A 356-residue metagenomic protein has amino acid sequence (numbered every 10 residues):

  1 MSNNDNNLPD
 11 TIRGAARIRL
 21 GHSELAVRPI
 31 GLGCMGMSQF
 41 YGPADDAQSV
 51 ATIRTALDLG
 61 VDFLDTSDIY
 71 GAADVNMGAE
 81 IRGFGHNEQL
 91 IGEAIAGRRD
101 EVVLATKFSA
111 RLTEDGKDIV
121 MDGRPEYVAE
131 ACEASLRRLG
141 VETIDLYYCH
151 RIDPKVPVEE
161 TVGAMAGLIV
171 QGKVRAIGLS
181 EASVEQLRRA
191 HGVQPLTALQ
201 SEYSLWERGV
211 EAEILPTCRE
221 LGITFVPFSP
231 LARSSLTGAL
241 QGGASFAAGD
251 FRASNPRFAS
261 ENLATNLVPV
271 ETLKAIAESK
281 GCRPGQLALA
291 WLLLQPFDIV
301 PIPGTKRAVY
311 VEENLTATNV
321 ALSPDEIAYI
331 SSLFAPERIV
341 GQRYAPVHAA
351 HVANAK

Functional and structural regions predicted by a protein language model:
M1-V102, K356: N-terminal binding-site loop/beta-alpha segment at the start of enzyme catalytic domains that lines or forms
L20, L32, S49, L64 (+13 more regions): Conserved, mostly hydrophobic/aromatic
H22-Y41, A105-I119, T143, Y148: N-terminal small/glycine-rich loop or linker at the start of catalytic domains across soluble metabolic enzymes
V27-I30, G60-D62, R98-V102, V141-D145 (+5 more regions): Short, well-ordered coil/turn segments that N-cap beta-strands
R28, M35, G116-K117, T217-I276 (+2 more regions): Glycine-rich, positively charged active-site loop/lid region within alpha/beta enzyme cores that binds and organizes
G36, D68-Y70, F108-L112, Y148-D153 (+5 more regions): Active-site-proximal loop/turn and secondary-structure-junction residues that shape catalytic pockets, frequently
R111-G209, E213, T224: Glycine/proline-rich, positively charged, aromatic-decorated active-site loop/lid region on the catalytic face
I169, E261-N319: Conserved short secondary-structure transition element at the edge of the structured enzyme core that lines
